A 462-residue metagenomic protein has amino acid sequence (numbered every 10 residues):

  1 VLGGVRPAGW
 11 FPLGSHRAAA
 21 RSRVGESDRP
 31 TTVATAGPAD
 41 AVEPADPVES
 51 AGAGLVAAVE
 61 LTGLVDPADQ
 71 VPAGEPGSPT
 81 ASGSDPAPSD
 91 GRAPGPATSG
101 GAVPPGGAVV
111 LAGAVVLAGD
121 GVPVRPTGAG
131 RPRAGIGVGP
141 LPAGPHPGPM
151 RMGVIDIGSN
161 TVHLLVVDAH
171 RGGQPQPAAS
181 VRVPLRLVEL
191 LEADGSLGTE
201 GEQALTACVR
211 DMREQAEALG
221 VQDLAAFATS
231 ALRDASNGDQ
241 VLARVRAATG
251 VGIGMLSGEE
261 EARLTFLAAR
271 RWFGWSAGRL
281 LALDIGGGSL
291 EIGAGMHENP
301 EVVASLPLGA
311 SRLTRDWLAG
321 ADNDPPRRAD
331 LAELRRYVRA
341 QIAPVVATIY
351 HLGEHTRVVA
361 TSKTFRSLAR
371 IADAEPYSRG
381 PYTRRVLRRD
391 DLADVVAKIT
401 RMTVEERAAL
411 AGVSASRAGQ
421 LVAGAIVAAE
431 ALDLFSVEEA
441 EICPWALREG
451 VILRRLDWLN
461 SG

Functional and structural regions predicted by a protein language model:
V1-A34, A57, L61, D69 (+8 more regions): N-terminal glycine/serine-rich phosphate-binding loop of ATP-dependent small-molecule kinases, especially carbohydrate
P38-S50, V56, P67, A102-L117: Long, intrinsically disordered low-complexity tandem-repeat segments
P149, L190-A218, A231-R279, A294-G462: Helical "lid/coupling" subdomains associated with nucleotide-phosphate turnover
M152-D156, L280-D284, V358: Short glycine-aspartate micro-motif
S159, G287, K363-R366: Short, glycine/acidic-enriched loop or turn micro-motifs at the edges of active sites
V162-V167, L290-A294, L368: Short beta-strand scaffold segments in enzyme catalytic cores
L165-V166, P177-S180, A294, V302-S305: Beta-strand scaffold of nucleotide-dependent catalytic cores
L281-S289, G293: A generic, well-ordered mixed alpha/beta core segment in the N-terminal half of proteins
